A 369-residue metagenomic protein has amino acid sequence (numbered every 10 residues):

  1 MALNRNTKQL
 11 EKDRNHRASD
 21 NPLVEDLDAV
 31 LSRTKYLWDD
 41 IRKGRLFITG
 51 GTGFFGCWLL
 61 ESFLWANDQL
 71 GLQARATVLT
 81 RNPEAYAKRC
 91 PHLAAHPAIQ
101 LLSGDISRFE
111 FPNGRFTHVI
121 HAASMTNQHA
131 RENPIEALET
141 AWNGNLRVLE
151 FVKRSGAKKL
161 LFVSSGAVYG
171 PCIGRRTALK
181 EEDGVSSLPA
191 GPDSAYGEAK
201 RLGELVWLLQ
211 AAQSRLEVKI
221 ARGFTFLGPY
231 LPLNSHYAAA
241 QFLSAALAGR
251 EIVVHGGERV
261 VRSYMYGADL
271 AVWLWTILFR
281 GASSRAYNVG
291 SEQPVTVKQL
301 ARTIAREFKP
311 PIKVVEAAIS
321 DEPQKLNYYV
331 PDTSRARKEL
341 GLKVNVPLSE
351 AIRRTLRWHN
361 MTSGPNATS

Functional and structural regions predicted by a protein language model:
A2-A18, K180, A246-S369: C-terminal substrate-binding subdomain of Rossmann-fold SDR/epimerase-dehydratase oxidoreductases
A2-H118: N-terminal Rossmann/SDR dinucleotide-binding element
T49, L79, V119-M125, L160-G166 (+1 more regions): SDR active-site strand-loop-helix element
S103-T140: NAD(P)H-binding glycine-rich loop region in Rossmannoid oxidoreductase-like domains and their noncatalytic homologs
H118, G144-R147, K159, L202-G203 (+1 more regions): Conserved cofactor-binding/catalytic machinery of classical short-chain dehydrogenase/reductase
E132, E136-R147, A190, S194 (+1 more regions): Glycine-rich NAD(P)-binding loop of the Rossmann-fold in SDR/ketoreductase-type enzymes
L146-S194: Conserved Rossmann-fold NAD(P)-dependent oxidoreductase catalytic core, especially the SDR/UDP-sugar
C172-E181, A195, L205-S263, G267-L278 (+1 more regions): NAD(P)-dependent short-chain dehydrogenase/reductase
